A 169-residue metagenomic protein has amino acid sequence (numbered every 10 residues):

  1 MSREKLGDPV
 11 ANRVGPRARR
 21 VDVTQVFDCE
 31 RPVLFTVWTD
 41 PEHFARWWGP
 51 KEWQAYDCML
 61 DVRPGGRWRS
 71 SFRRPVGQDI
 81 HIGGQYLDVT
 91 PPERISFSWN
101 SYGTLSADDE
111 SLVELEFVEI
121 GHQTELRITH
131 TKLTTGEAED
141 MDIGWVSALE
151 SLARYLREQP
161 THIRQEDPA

Functional and structural regions predicted by a protein language model:
M1-L6, K132-A169: A conserved amphipathic terminal alpha-helix motif
M1-Q54, A169: Hydrophobic ligand-binding cavity/cleft-lining segments
G15-R17, V62, V76-I80, L105-D109: A generic structural micro-feature
D22-V23, E42-D79, H162-A169: Short beta-edge strand/loop motif at the mouth of beta-sheet-based domains
Q25, C58, I82-D88, S111-V118: Hydrophobic/aromatic beta-strand elements that line small-molecule binding cavities or substrate pockets in beta-rich
R31-P32, R63, L87-R94, E116-E125: A short, structured loop/turn motif at beta-sheet edges
L34, F44, W68, Y86 (+4 more regions): Hydrophobic pocket/interface hotspot
S96-V146: Beta-strand/loop substructures that line and gate deep hydrophobic ligand-binding cavities in soluble
